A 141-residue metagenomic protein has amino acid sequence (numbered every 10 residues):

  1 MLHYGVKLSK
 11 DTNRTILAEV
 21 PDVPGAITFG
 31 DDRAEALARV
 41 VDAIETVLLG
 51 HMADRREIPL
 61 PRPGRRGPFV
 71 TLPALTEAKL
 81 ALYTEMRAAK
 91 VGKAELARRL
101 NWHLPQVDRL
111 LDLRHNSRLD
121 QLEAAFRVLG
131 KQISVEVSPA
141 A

Functional and structural regions predicted by a protein language model:
M1-A53: DNA-contacting interfaces and partner/effector-binding or oligomerization modules in DNA-centric proteins
M1-H3, V41-P105, R109-H115, L122: Short, charged, surface-exposed hinge/linker loops at domain edges that act as mobile lids or interdomain connectors
G5, L17, E57, Q132-E136: Residues at or immediately flanking beta-strands
F29, A34, P59, A94-L96 (+1 more regions): Short, electropositive, low-hydrophobicity segments enriched in small/polar residues
A38, R98, R127: Replace "anionic and nucleotidyl ligands
D120-E136: DNA major-groove recognition helix of helix-turn-helix/homeodomain DNA-binding modules
V137-A141: Short, charged recognition helix plus adjacent turn of helix-turn-helix-like nucleic-acid-binding domains
